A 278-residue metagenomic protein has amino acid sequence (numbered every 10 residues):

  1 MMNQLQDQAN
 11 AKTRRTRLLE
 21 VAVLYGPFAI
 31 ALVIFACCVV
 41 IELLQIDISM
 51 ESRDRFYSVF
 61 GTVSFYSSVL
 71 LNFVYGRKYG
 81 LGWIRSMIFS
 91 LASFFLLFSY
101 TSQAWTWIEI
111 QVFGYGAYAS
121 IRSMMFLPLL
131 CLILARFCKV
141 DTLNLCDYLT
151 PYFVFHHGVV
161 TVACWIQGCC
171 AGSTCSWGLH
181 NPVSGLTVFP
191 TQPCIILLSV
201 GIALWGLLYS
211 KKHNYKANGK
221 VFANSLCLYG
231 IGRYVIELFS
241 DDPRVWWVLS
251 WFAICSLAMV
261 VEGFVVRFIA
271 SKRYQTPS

Functional and structural regions predicted by a protein language model:
M2-S278: A feature for loop-to-transmembrane-helix boundaries and adjacent hydrophobic helices in multi-pass integral membrane
